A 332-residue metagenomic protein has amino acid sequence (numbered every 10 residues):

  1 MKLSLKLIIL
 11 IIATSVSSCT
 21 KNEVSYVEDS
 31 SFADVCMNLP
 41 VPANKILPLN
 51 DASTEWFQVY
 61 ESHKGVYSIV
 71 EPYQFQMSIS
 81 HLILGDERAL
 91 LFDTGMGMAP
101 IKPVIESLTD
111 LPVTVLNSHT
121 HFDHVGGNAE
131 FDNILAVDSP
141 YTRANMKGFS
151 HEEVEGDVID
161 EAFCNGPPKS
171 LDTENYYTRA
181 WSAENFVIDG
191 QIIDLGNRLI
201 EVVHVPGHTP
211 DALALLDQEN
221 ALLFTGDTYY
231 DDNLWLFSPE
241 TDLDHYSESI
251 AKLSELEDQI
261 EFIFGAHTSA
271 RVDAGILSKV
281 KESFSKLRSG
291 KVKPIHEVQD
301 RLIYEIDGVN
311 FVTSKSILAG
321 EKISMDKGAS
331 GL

Functional and structural regions predicted by a protein language model:
K2-L10: Sec-dependent signal peptide recognition, specifically the positively charged N-region followed immediately by
S15-S18: C-terminal motif of bacterial Sec signal peptides marking the signal peptidase cleavage site
N22-N50, A251-L332: Accessory terminal helices/loops
N44-H63, D138-V203, T209, Q218-E219 (+2 more regions): Metallo-beta-lactamase
S53-S107, L215-Y230: Conserved beta-strand hairpin/beta-sheet module of binuclear metal-dependent hydrolase folds, prominently
P72, T94-G95, S118-H121, V137 (+2 more regions): Active-site-proximal beta-strand/loop segments in catalytic clefts of secreted hydrolases
A89, G97, Y177, N185 (+2 more regions): Metallo-beta-lactamase
M98-D194, D231, V280-P294: Active-site HxH/HxHxD metal-binding segment of metal-dependent hydrolases
